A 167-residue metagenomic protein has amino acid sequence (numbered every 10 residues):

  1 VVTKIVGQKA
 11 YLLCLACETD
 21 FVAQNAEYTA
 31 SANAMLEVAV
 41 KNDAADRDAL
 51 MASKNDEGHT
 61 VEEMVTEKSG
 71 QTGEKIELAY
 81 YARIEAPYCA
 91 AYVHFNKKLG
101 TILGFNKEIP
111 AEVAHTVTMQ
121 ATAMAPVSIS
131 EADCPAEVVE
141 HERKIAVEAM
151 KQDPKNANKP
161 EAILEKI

Functional and structural regions predicted by a protein language model:
V1-I167: N-terminal assembly/interaction segments in proteins that build large macromolecular machines
